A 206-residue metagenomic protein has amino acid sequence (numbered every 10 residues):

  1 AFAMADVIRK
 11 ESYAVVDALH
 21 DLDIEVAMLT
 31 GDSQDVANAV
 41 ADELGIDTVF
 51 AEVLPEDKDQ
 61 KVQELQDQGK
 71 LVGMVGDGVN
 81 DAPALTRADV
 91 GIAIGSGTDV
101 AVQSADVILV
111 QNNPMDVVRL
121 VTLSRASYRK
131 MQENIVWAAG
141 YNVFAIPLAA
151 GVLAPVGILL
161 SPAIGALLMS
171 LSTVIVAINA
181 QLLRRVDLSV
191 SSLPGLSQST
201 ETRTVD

Functional and structural regions predicted by a protein language model:
A1-E133, T202-V205: Conserved ATP-binding TGD loop and adjacent catalytic N/P-domain core of P-type ATPases
A105, V110-D206: Membrane-embedded transport module
